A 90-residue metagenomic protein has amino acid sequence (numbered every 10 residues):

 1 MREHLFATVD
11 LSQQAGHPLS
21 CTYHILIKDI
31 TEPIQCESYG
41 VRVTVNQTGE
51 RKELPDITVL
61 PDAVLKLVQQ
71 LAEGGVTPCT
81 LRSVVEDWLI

Functional and structural regions predicted by a protein language model:
M1-Y23: Negatively charged, low-complexity tracts enriched in Asp/Glu with abundant Ser/Thr
R2, P18, V41-T44, T48 (+2 more regions): Residue-level signal for well-ordered alpha-helical segments
D10-S12, D29, V45: A generic structural signal for solvent-exposed, polar alpha-helical segments
S12, C36, Q70-L71: Compositionally biased, low-complexity repeat tracts
A15-Y39: Amphipathic, interaction-prone secondary-structure segments
T31-E53: A short, structured beta-strand/loop element
E50-I90: Mixed-charge, Lys/Arg-enriched low-complexity segments
